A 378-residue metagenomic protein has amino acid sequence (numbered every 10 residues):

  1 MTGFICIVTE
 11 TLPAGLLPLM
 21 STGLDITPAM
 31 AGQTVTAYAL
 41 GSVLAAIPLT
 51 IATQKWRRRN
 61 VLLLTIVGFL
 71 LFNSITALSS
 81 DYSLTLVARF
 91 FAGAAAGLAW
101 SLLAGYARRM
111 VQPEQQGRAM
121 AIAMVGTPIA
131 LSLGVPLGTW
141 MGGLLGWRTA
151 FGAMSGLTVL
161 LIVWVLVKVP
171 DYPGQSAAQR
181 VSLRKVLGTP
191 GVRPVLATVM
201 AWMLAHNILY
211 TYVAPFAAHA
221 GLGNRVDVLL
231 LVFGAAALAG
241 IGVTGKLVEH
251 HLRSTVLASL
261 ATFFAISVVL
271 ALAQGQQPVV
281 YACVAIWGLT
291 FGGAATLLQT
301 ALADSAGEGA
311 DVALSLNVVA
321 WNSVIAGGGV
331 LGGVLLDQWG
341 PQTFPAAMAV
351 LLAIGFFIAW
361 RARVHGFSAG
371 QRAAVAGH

Functional and structural regions predicted by a protein language model:
M1-P28, A46, L209-A214: Extracytoplasmic
L44-S83: Conserved MFS/SLC helix-loop-helix module at the cytosolic interface between two early adjacent transmembrane helices
A45-R58, G240-L252, L336-D337: Helix-to-loop junctions at the C-terminal end of transmembrane segments in multipass secondary transporters
G68, F72-I75, S83-A92, P278-I286: Paired small-residue
A88-T127: Cytoplasmic helix-loop-helix junction between adjacent transmembrane helices in 12-TM secondary transporters
S155-Q175, I358-A362: C-terminal membrane-cytosol helix-exit motif in multi-pass small-molecule transporters
S254-L298: C-terminal transmembrane helical hairpin of 12-TM major facilitator-type secondary transporters
S305-P341, A347-M348: A late C-terminal transmembrane helix in Major Facilitator Superfamily
